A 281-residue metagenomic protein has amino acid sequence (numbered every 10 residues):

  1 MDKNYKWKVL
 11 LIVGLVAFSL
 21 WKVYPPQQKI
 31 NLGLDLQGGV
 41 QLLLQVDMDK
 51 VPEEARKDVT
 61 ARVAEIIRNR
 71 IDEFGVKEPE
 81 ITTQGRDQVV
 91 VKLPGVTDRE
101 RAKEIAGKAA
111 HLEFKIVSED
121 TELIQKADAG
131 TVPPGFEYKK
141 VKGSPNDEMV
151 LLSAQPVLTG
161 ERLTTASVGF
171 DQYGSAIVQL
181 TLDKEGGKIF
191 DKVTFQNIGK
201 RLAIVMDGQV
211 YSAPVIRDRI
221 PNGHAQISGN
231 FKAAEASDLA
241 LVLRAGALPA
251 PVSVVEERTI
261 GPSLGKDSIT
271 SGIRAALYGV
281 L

Functional and structural regions predicted by a protein language model:
M1-G38: Hydrophobic alpha-helical transmembrane signal-anchor segments
P25-Q27, I71-K77, A247-L248: Short secondary-structure junctions
L34-V51: Short extracytoplasmic/periplasmic juxtamembrane "stem" segments immediately C-terminal to an N-terminal membrane anchor
Q37-G39, T83-Q88, N222: Short Gly/Ser/Thr- and Asp/Glu-enriched loop/turn motifs at secondary-structure junctions
V46, V51-I216: Non-transmembrane, solvent-exposed regions of membrane trafficking/translocation machinery
T181, S271-L281: Internal alpha-helical transmembrane segments of multipass membrane proteins, especially hydrophobic lipid-embedded
G208, G261-R274: Peri-transmembrane interface segments
P221-E256: Extended, hydrophilic extramembrane loops/domains of integral membrane proteins
